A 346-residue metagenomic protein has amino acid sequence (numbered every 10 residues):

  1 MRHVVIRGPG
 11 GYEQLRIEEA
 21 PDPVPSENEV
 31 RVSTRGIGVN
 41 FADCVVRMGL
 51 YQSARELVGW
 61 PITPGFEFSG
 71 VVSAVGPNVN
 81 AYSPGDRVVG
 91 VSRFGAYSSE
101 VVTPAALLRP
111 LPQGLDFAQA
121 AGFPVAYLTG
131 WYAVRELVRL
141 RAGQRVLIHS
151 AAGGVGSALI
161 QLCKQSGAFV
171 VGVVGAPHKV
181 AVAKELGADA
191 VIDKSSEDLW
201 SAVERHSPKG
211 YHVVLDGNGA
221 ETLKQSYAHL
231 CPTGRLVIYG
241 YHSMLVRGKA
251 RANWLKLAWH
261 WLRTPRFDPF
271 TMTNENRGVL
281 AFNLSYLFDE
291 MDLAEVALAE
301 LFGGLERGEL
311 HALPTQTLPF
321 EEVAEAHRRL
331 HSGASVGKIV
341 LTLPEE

Functional and structural regions predicted by a protein language model:
G11, A20-S69: N-terminal glycine-rich beta->alpha transition that marks the start or flank of a dinucleotide-binding site
S69-R93: A glycine-/small-residue-rich N-terminal strand-loop-strand element that serves as the cofactor-binding glycine loop
S83, Q113-D116, R139-R145: Short helix-loop-beta connector
R87, R145, F169, G234-R235 (+1 more regions): Short glycine-centered segments of the SAM/dcSAM-binding site in methyltransferase folds
S92-A105: A structural motif shared across PLP-dependent enzymes of the aminotransferase-like
F123, Y127-E197, S201-R205: Mid-domain Rossmann-like dinucleotide-binding core that forms the NAD(H)/NADP(H) cofactor-binding site
E221-R307, P344-E346: Glycine-rich phosphate-binding loop and adjacent beta-alpha segment of Rossmann(oid) nucleotide-cofactor-binding
F288-E346: C-terminal hydrophobic helical "lid"/dimerization subdomain of Rossmann-like NAD(P)H-dependent oxidoreductases
